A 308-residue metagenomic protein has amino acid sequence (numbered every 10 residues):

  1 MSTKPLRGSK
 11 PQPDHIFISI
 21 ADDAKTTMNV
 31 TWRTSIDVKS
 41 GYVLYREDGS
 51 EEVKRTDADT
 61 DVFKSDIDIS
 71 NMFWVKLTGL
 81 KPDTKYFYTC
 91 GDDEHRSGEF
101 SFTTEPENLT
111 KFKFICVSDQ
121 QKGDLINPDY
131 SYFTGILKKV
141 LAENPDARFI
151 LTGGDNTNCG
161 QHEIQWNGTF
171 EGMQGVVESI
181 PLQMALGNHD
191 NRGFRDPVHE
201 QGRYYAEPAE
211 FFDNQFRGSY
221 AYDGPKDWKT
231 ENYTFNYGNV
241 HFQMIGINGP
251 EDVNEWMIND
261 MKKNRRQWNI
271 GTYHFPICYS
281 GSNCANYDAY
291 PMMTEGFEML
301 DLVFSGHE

Functional and structural regions predicted by a protein language model:
M1-I126, A142-E143: Acidic, histidine-bearing metal-coordination/catalytic regions of metal-dependent phosphoesterases
K76, K85-P106, I164-W268, P291-M299: Extended active-site neighborhood of metal-dependent phosphoesterases/phosphodiesterases
C116-S118, F149-D155, P181-N188, I245-G246 (+2 more regions): Active-site neighborhood of phospho(di)ester-bond hydrolases with catalytic His/Asp-centered motifs
V117-D119, F133-G135, K139, E251-K262 (+1 more regions): Active-site-proximal loop/helix segments of hydrolase catalytic cores
Q120, K138, P145-C159: Phosphate-binding active sites in nucleotide-utilizing proteins
K122-I126, N158-H162, L186-R195, P250-D252 (+2 more regions): Active-site environment of divalent metal-dependent phosphoester hydrolases
N127-S131, G135, E163-G168, E255-W256 (+1 more regions): Generic recognition of short, well-ordered alpha-helical segments
N264-S305: Active-site-proximal segments of metal-dependent phosphoesterases and phosphodiesterases across multiple
